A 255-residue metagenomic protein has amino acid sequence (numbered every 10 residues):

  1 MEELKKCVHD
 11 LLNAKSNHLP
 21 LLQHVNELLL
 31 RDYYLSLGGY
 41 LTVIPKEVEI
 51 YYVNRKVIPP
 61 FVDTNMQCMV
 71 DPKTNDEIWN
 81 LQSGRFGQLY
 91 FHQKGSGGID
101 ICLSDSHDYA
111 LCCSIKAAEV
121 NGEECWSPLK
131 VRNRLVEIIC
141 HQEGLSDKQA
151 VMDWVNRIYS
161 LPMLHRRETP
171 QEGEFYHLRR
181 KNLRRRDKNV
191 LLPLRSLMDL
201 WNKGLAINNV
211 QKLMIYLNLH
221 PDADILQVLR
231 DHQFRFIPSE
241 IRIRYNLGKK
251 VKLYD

Functional and structural regions predicted by a protein language model:
M1-D255: A cross-family signal for N-terminal binding/gating loops and helix N-caps that shape access to the active site
